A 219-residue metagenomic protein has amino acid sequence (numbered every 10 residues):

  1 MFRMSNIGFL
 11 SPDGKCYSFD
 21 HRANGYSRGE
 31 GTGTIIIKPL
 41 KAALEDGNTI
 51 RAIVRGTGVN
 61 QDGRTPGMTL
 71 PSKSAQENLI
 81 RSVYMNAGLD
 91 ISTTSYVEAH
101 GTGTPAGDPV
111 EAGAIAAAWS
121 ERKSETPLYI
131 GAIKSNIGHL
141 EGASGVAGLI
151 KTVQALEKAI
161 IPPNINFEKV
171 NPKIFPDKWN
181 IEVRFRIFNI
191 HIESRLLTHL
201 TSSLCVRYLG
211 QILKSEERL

Functional and structural regions predicted by a protein language model:
M1-L219: Condensing-enzyme catalytic core of the thiolase-fold
